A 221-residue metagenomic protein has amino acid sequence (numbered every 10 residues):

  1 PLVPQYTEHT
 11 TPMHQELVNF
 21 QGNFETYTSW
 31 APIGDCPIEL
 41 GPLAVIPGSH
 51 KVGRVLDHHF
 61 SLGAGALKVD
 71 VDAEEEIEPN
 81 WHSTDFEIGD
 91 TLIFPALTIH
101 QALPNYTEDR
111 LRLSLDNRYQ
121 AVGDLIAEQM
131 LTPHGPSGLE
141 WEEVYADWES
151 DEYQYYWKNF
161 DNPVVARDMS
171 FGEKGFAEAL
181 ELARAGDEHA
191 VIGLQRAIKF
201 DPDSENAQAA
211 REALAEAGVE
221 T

Functional and structural regions predicted by a protein language model:
P1-V45, H50-K51: Conserved double-stranded beta-helix
H14-T26, P79-N80, F86-I88, R110: A short beta-loop-beta micro-motif enriched in histidine and acidic residues
C36-Q101: Double-stranded beta-helix
I93, L97-D187, I192-R196: Non-heme Fe(II)/2-oxoglutarate
S170, E205-A209: Structural signature of alpha-solenoid helical repeat junctions
E181, L214-E220: TPR/TPR-like alpha-solenoid repeats
